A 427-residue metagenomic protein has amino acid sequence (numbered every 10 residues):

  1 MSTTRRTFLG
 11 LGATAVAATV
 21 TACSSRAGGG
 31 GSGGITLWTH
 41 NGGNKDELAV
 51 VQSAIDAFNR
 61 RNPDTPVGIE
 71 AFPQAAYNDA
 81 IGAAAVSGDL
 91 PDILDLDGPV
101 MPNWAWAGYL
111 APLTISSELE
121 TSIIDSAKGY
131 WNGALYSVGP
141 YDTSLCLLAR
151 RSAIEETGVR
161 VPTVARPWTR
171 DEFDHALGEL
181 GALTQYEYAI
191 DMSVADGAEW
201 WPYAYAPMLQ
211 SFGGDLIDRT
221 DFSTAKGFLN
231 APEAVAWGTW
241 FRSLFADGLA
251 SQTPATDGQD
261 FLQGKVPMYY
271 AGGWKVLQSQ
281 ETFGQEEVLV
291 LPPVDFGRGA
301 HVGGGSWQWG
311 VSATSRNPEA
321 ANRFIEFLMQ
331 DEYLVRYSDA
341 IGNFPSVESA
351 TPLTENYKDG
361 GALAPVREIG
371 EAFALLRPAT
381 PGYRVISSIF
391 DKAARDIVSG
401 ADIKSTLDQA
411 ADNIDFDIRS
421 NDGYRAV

Functional and structural regions predicted by a protein language model:
S2-P102, Y109, G297-R298, E319-A320 (+2 more regions): Conserved N-terminal structural module of periplasmic/extracytoplasmic solute-binding proteins
H40, M101, Y203-P207, V235-N317 (+1 more regions): Extracytoplasmic/periplasmic substrate-binding proteins
V50, R151, E326-S346: Periplasmic-binding protein-like
A71-A80, P99, W168-E172, S251-Q263: Short helix-initiation/N-cap motifs at beta->coil->alpha
A85-L96, Y186-E187, Q263-A271: Alpha-to-beta junction loops
L96-C146, W201-A204, M208, L289-L291 (+1 more regions): Hinge/lid segment of periplasmic solute-binding proteins
D174-G181, D215, R219-Q252: Glycine-centered hinge/linker elements that transmit conformational signals in sensory and ligand-binding systems
V288, D339-K392, G423-V427: Long, aromatic- and glycine/proline-rich binding clefts that accommodate carbohydrate-like moieties
